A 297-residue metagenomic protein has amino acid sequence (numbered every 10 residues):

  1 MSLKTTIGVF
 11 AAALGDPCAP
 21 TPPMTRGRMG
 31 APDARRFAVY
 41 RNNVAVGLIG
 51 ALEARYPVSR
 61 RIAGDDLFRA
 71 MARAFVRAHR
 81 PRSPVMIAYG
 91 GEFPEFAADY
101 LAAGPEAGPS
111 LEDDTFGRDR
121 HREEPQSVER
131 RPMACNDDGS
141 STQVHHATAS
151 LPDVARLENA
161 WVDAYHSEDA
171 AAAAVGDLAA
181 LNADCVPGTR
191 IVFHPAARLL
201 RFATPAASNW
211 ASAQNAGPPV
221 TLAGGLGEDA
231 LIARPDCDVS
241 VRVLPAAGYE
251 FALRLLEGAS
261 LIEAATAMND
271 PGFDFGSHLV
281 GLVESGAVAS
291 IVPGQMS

Functional and structural regions predicted by a protein language model:
M1-A107, L111-D113, V144-N182, C237 (+1 more regions): Long, charge-rich, low-complexity alpha-helical segments
M24, A180-T189, A216-V220: Intrinsically disordered, low-complexity boundary segments flanking structured domains
A107-E112, G117-R118, E124-S140, H145: A cross-taxon signal for low-complexity, glycine/charged-rich
D153-V154, G188-V192, T221-A223, V280: A general structural signal for short secondary-structure junctions and capping/turn motifs
A164-A171, V186-R190, P195-R198: Hydrophobic, aromatic-enriched interface-forming segments
F193-E257: Low-complexity, glycine/alanine/valine/leucine- and proline-rich hydrophobic stretches
